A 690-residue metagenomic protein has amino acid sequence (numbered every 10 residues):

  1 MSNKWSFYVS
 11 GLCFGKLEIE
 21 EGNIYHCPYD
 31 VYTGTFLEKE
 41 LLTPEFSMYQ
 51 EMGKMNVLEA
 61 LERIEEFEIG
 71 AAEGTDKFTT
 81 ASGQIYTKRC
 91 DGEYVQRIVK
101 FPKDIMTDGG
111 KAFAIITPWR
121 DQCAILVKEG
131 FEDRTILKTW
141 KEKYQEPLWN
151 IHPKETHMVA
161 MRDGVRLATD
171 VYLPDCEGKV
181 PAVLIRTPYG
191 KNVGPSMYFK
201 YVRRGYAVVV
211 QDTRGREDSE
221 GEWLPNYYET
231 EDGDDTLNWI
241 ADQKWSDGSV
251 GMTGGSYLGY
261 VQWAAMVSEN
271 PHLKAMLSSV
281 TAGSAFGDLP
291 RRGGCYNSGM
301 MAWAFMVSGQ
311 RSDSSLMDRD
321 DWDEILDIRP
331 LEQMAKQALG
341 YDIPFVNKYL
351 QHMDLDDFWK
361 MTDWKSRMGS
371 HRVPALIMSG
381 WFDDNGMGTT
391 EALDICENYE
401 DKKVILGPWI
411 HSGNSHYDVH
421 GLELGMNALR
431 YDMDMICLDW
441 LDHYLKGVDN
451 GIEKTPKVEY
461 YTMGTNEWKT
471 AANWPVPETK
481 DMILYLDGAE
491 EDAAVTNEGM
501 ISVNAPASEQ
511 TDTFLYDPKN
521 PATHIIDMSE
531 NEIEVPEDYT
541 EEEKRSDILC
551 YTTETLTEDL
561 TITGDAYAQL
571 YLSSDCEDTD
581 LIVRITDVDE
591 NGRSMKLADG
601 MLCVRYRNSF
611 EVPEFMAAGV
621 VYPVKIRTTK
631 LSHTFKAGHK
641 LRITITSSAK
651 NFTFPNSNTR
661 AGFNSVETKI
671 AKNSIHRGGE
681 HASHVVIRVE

Functional and structural regions predicted by a protein language model:
T139-G178, T552-E558, V612: N-terminal cap/lid segment of alpha/beta-hydrolase-fold proteins
V193-Q211, L393-I395: Short amphipathic alpha-helix adjacent to the substrate-entry channel of hydrolases
L224-K244: Alpha/beta-hydrolase active-site loop
K244-Y257: Alpha/beta-hydrolase fold nucleophile elbow
L258-N270: Short glycine-enriched nucleophile-adjacent loop and the immediately C-terminal alpha-helix near the catalytic center
V267-S370: Accessory cap/linker subdomain of secreted extracellular hydrolases
H371, I377-S379: Short beta-strand/loop motif that positions the catalytic acidic residue of the alpha/beta-hydrolase fold
M433, L445-E690: Glycine/threonine-rich phosphate-binding loop and adjacent beta-strand/alpha-helix elements that clamp
